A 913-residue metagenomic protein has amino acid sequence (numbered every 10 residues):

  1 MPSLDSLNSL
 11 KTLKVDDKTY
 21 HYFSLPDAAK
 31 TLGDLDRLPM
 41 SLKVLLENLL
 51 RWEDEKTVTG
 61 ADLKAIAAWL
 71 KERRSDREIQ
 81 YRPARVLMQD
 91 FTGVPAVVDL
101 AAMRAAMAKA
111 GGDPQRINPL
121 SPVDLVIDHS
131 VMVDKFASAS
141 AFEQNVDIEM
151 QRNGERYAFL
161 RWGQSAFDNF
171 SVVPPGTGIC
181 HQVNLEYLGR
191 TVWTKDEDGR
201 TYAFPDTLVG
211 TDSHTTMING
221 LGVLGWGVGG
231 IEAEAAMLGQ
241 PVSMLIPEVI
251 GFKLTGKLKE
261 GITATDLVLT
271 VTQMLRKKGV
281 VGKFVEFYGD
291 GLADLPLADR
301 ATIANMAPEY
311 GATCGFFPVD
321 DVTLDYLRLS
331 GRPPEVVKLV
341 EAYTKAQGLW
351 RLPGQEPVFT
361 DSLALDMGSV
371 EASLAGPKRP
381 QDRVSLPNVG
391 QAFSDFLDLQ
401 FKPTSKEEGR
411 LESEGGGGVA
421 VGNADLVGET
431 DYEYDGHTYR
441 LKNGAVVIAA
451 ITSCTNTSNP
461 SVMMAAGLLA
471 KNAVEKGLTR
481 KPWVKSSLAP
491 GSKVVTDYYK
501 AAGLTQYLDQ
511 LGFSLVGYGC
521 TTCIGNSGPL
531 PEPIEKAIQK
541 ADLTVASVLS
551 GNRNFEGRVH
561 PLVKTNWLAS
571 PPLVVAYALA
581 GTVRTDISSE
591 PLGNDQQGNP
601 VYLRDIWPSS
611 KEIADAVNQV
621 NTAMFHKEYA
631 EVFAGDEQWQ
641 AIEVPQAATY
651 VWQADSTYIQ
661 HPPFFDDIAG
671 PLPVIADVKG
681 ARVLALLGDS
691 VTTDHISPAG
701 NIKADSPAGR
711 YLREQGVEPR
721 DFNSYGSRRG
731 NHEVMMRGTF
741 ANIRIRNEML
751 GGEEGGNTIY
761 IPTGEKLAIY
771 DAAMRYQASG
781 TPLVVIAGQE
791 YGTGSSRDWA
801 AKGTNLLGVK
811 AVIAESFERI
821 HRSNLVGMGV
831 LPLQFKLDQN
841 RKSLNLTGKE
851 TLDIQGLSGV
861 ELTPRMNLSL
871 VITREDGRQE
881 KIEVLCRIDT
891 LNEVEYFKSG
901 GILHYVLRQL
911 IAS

Functional and structural regions predicted by a protein language model:
M1-R82, D124, Q638-Q640, Q646-A647 (+2 more regions): Acidic/polar, glycine-rich intrinsically disordered N-terminal extensions of enzymes
D54-K257, A264-L269, A372-A375, S394-F513 (+11 more regions): Long, structured ligand/cofactor-binding scaffold of large enzymes
R82, L100-R156, E286-F287, L292-G415 (+5 more regions): Terminal amphipathic helices with adjacent charged low-complexity linkers/tails
D198-T344, W350, D366, V462-P482 (+3 more regions): Mobile "lid/hinge" segments at catalytic clefts and subdomain interfaces of large enzymes
Y288-L295, N552, M774, A778-E818: Extracellular/luminal Protease-associated
D595-S610, R822-Y896: Acidic, glycine-rich flexible loop/linker segments
A647-D721: Segments forming glycine/polar-rich beta-alpha architectures that bind adenosine-containing cofactors
